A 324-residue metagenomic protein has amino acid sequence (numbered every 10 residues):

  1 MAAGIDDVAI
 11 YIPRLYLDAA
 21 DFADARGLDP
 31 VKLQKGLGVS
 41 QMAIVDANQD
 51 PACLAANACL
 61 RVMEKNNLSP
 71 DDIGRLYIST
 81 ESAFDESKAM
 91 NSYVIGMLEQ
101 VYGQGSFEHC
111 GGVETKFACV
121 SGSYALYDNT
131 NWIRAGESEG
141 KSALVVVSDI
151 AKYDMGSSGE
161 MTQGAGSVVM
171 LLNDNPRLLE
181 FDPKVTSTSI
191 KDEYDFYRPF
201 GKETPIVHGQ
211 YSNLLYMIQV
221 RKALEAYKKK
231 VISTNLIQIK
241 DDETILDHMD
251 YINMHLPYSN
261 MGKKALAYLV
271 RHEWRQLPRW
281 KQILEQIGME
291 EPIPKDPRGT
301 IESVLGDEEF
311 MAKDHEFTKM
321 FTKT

Functional and structural regions predicted by a protein language model:
M1, D71-G74, F107-C110, E137-A143 (+3 more regions): Short coil/turn connectors at secondary-structure junctions
M1-N48, S157-T234: Condensing-enzyme catalytic core mediating Claisen C-C bond formation in acyl metabolism
I5, P51-S123, Q238-L269, M311 (+1 more regions): Conserved beta-ketoacyl condensing-enzyme motif
K32-A52, A83-S142, S148, H272-T324: Conserved catalytic cysteine-centered active-site region of acyl-thioester-dependent Claisen-condensing enzymes
S79, A143-D149, L171-L172, H255: Short beta-strand segments
D85-G96, Y127, A151-K152, T186-F200 (+2 more regions): Active-site-adjacent elements of ketosynthase-type condensing enzymes
N131-A135, G156-M161: A generic local secondary-structure boundary/capping motif
N213-I237, M249, N253-L266, V270 (+1 more regions): A conserved active-site cap/scaffold subdomain adjacent to cofactor or substrate pockets
